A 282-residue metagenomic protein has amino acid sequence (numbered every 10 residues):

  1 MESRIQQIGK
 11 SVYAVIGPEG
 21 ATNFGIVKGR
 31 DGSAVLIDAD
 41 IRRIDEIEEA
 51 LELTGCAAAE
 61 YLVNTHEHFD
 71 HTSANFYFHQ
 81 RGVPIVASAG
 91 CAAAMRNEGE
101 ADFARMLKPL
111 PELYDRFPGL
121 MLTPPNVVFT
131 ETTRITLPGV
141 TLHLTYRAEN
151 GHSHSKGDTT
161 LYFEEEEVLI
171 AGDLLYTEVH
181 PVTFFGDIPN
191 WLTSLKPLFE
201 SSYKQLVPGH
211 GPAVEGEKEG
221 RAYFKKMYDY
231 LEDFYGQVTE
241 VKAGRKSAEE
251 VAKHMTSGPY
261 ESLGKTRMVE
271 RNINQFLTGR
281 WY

Functional and structural regions predicted by a protein language model:
R4-A50, T159-G172: Conserved beta-strand hairpin/beta-sheet module of binuclear metal-dependent hydrolase folds, prominently
Q6-I8, A93-A148, K156-G157, E164-E165: Metallo-beta-lactamase
A21, R43-I44, E67-S73, A92-R96 (+3 more regions): Active-site environment of divalent metal-dependent phosphoester hydrolases
R30-S33, R42-A87, S201: Active-site metal-binding motif and surrounding structural segment of the metallo-beta-lactamase
L36-A39, E60-H68, V86-A89, A148 (+3 more regions): Active-site neighborhood of phospho(di)ester-bond hydrolases with catalytic His/Asp-centered motifs
R81, Y162, N190-K246: Divalent-metal (often Zn2+) His-rich catalytic cores of metallo-beta-lactamase-fold enzymes
T141-E200: Active-site-proximal loop/helix segments of hydrolase catalytic cores
E240-Y282: C-terminal regulatory/interaction regions
